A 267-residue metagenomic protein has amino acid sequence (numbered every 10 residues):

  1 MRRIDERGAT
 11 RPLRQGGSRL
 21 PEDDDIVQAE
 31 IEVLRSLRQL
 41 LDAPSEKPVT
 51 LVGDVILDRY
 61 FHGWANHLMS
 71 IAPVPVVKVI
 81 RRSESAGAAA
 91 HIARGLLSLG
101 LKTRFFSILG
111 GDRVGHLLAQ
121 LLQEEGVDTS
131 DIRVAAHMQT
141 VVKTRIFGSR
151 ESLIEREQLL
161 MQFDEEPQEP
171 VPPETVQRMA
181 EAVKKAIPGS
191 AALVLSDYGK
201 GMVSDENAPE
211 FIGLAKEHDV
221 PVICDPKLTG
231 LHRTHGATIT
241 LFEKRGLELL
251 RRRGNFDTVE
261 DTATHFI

Functional and structural regions predicted by a protein language model:
G16-A43, G213-A215: Short coil-to-helix leader/linker segments, especially the first N-terminal amphipathic alpha-helix with its helix
E22-L34, V49, L57-V194: Conserved N-terminal subdomain of the carbohydrate kinase-like
P44, I187-P188, T234-H235: A short, aliphatic-rich alpha-helical micro-motif
V52, V194-L195, I223, L241: Generic enzyme active-site microenvironment
D54-V55, Y198: Active-site metal-binding loops of divalent metal-dependent hydrolases
D205-I267: Conserved phosphate/ATP/ADP-binding segment of small-molecule kinases
